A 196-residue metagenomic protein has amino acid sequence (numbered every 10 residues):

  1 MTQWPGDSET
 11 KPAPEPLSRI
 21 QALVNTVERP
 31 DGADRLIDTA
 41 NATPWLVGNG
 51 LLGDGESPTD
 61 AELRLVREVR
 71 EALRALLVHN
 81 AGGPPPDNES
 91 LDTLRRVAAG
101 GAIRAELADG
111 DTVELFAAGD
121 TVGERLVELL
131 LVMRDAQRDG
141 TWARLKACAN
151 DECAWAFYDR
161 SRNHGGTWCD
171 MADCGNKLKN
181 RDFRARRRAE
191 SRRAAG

Functional and structural regions predicted by a protein language model:
M1-A147, A154-Y158, R192-G196: Short helix-coil boundary/hinge micro-motifs
T26-R29, N163, C174, N180: A generic signature of intrinsically disordered, low-complexity regions enriched in glycine/proline and charged/polar
R70, G166-T167, R184: Short, cationic motifs built from Arg/Lys/His that form the positively charged side of catalytic pockets
L145-N150, G166, M171, K177: Residues immediately within or flanking Cys/His clusters that coordinate Zn2+ in small zinc-binding modules
D159-G166: Short linker/helix segments within small regulatory modules
A172-R193: Basic DNA-binding region of bZIP-type proteins
